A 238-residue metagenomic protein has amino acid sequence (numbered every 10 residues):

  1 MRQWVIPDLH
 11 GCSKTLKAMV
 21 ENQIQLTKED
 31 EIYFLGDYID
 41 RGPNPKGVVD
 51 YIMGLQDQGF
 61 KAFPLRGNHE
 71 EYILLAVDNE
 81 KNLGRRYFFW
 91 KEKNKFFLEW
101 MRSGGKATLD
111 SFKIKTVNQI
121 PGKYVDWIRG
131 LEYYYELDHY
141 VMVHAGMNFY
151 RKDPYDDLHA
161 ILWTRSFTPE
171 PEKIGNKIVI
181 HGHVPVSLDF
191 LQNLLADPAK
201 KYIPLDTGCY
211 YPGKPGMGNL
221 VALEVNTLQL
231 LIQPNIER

Functional and structural regions predicted by a protein language model:
M1-Y51: N-terminal active-site segment of His-dependent metallophosphoesterases
V5, I32-F34, P64-L65, V141 (+2 more regions): Residue-level marker for buried hydrophobic side chains located in beta-strands that build the well-ordered beta-sheet
D8, D37, G67-N68, H183 (+1 more regions): Active-site glycine-centered loops adjacent to acidic/histidine catalytic or metal-binding residues that shape
H10-G11, D40, E71, M147 (+2 more regions): Short, glycine/acidic-enriched loop or turn micro-motifs at the edges of active sites
Q25-K28, Q58, Y135-L137: Glycine-rich phosphate-binding loop signature in dinucleotide/nucleotide-binding domains
R41-E132, F167-P169: Active-site neighborhood of divalent metal-dependent phosphoester bond hydrolases
E92, E99-P204, G208-G218, P234-I236: Acidic, His/Gly-enriched loop-helix segments that form or flank divalent-metal centers in metallo-dependent hydrolases
N219-R238: Short, basic/aromatic-enriched C-terminal tail that caps enzymatic domains
